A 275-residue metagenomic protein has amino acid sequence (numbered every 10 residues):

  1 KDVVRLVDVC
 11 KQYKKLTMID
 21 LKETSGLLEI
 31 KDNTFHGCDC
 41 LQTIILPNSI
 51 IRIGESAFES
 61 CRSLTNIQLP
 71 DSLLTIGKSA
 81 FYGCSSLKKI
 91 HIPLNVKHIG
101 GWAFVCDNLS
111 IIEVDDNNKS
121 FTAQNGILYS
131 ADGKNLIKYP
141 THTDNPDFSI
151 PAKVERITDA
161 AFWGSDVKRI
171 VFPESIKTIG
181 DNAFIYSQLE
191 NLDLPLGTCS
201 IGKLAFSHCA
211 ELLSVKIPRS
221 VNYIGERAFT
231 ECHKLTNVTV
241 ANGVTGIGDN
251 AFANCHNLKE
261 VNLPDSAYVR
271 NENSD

Functional and structural regions predicted by a protein language model:
K1, K15-L28, D39-R52, R62-T75 (+9 more regions): Structural signature of tandem-repeat unit edges
D2-K11, D32-F35, S56, G101-W102 (+3 more regions): Short, T/G/N/S-enriched strand-turn elements that build extracellular solenoid repeat scaffolds
D32-T34, G54-E59, G77-A80, G101-A103 (+7 more regions): Consensus positions within tandem repeat domains that build extended binding/scaffold surfaces
